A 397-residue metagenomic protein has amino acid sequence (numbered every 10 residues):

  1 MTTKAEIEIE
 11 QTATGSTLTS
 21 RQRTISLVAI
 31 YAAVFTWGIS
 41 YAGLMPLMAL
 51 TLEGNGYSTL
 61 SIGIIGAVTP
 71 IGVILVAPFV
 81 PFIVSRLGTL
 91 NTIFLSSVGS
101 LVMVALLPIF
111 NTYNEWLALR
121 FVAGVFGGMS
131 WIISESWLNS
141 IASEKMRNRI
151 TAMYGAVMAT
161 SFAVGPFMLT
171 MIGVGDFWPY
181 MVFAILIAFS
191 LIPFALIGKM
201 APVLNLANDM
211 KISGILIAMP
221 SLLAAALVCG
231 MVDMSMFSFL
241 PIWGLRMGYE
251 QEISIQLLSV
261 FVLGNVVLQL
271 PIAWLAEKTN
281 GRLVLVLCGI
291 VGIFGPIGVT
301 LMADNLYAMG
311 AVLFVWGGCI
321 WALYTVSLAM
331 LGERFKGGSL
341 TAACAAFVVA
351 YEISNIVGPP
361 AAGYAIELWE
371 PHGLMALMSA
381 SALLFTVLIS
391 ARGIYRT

Functional and structural regions predicted by a protein language model:
R21-P70, D233-W243, M247, S254: Helix-loop boundary and gating motifs at the non-cytosolic
V76-G88, G173, L268-N280, I366-E367: Helix-to-loop junctions at the C-terminal end of transmembrane segments in multipass secondary transporters
N91-A105, A184, L283-I297, S379: Structural signature of the two symmetry-related core transmembrane helices
F121-A156: Cytoplasmic helix-loop-helix junction between adjacent transmembrane helices in 12-TM secondary transporters
M129-A142, W321-F335: Intracellular juxtamembrane helix-capping segments at the cytosolic ends of symmetry-related transmembrane helices
T170, A184-L204, L388-R392: C-terminal membrane-cytosol helix-exit motif in multi-pass small-molecule transporters
R282-T325: C-terminal transmembrane helical hairpin of 12-TM major facilitator-type secondary transporters
G338-E367: A late C-terminal transmembrane helix in Major Facilitator Superfamily
